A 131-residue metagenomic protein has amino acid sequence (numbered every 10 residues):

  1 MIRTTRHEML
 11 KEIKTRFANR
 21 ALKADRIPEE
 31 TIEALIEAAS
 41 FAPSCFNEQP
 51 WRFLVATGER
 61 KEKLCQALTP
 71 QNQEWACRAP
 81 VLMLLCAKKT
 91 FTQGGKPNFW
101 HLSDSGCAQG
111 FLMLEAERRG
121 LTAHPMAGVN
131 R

Functional and structural regions predicted by a protein language model:
M1-V81: N-terminal amphipathic, basic helical "cap/leader" segment at the start of enzyme domains
A39, M83, G94-R131: Small-aliphatic-rich amphipathic alpha-helix that forms the alpha element of a beta-alpha
G58, C86-T90, G128-V129: Beta-hairpin (beta-strand-turn-beta-strand) motif
Q66-S105: Helix-adjacent hinge/juxtasegments
